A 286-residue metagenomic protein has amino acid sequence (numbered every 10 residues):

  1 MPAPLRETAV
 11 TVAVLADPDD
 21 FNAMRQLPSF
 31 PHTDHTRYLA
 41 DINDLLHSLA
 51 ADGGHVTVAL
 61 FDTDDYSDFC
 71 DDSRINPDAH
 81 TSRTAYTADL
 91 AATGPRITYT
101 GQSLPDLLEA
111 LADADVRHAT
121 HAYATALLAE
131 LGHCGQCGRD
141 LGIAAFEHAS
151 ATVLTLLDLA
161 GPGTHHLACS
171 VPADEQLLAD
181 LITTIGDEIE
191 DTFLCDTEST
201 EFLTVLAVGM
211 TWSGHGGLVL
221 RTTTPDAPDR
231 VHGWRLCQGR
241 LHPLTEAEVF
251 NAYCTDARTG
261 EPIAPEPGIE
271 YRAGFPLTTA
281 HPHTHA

Functional and structural regions predicted by a protein language model:
M1, A40-H47, A151-L157: Intrinsically disordered, low-complexity boundary segments flanking structured domains
M1-Q26, L277-A286: Actinobacteria-biased recognition of intrinsically disordered, low-complexity terminal regions
V10-T11, D20-A79, R83-L104: N-terminal, charged low-complexity regulatory/assembly segments
V12-V14, V56, L167-C169: Generic structural hydrophobic/aromatic packing signal, biased to beta-strands
H32-H35, H55, H80, H118-H121 (+7 more regions): Histidine (H) residue identity feature
D64-E175: Internal, hydrophobic cores of structured domains that mediate oligomerization or house catalytic pockets within large
A126-V231: Elongated scaffolding segments in large macromolecular assemblies, built predominantly from amphipathic alpha-helices
T183-A286: Extended, charged low-complexity segments that frequently continue into or abut oligomerization scaffolds
